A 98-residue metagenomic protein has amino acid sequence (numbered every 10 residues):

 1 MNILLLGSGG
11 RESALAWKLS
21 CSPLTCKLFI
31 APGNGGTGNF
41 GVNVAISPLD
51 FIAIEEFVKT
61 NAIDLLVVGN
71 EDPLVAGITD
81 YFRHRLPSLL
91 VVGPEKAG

Functional and structural regions predicted by a protein language model:
M1-E95: ATP-binding N-terminal substructure of ATP-dependent carboxylate-amine bond-forming enzymes
G98: Rossmann-fold NAD(P)-binding glycine/threonine-rich loop
